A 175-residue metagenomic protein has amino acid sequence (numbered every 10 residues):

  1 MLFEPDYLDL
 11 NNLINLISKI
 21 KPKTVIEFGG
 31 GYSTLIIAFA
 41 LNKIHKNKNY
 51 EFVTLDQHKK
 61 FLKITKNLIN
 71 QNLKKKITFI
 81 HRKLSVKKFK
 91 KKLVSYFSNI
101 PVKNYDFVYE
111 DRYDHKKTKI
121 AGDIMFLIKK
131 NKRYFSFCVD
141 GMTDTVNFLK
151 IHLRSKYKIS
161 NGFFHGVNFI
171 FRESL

Functional and structural regions predicted by a protein language model:
M1-L8, N104-F107: Mobile, glycine- and charge-enriched loop segments and immediately flanking short secondary-structure elements within
E4-K83: SAM cofactor-binding core of SAM-dependent methyltransferases, primarily the Rossmann-like beta-alpha-beta module
I14, A38, L62, K66 (+3 more regions): Short amphipathic alpha-helical segments and helix-helix/interface helices
K43-I44, Q71, I124-I128, S155: Glycine-rich, phosphate-binding/catalytic loops in enzymes
K63-I64, F89-K91, F169-R172: Short, charged, surface-exposed secondary-structure boundary motifs
T65-N72, N147-K156: Short, aromatic/basic amphipathic alpha-helical patches
L84-L149: Active-site segment flanking the S-adenosylmethionine/decSAM binding pocket in AdoMet-dependent transferases
Y157-L175: Core SAM-dependent methyltransferase catalytic element
